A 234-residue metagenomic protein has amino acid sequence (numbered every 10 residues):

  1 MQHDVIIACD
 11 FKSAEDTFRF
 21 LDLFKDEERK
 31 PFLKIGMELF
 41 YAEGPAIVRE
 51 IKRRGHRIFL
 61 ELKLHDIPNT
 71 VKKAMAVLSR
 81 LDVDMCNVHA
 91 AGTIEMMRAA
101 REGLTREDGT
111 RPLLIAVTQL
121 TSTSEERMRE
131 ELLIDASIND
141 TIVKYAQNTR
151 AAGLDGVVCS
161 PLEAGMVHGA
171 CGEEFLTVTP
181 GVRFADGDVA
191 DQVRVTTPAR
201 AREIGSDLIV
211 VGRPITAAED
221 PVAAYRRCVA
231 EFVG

Functional and structural regions predicted by a protein language model:
Q2, T70-D155, E163, A170-E174 (+1 more regions): Conserved anion-binding
H3-C9, L33-I35, I58-L62, C86-V88 (+4 more regions): Hydrophobic faces of well-ordered beta-strands that scaffold small-molecule active sites in alpha/beta enzyme cores
K12-F24, N69-V77, I138-N148, Q192-R200: Short, acidic/polar
A14-R19, L39-R54, D66-A76, A90-L113 (+3 more regions): Active-site-adjacent beta->alpha loops and helix N-cap segments on the catalytic face of soluble alpha/beta enzymes
L23-P31: A short, Lys/Arg-enriched amphipathic alpha-helix followed by its capping loop at the start of a domain
E27-E28, R54, L81, A152 (+1 more regions): Structural motif
L81-I94, G181, D191-A224: Glycine-rich phosphate-binding active-site loops on the catalytic face of alpha/beta enzymes
G153-V211: Hydrophobic secondary-structure block in the mid-to-C-terminal portion of proteins
